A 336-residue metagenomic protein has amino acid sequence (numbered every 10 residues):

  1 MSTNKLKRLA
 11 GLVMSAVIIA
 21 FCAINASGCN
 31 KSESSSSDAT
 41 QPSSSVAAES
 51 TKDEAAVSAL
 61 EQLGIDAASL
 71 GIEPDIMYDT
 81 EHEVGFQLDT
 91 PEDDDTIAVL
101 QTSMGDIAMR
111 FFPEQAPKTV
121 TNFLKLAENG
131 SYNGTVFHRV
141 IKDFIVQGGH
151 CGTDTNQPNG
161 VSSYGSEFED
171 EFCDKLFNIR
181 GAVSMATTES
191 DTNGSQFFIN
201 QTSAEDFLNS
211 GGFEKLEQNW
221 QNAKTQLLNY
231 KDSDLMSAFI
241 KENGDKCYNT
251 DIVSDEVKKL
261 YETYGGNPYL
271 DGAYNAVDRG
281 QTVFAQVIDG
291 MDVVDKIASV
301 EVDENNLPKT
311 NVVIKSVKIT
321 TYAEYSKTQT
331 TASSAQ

Functional and structural regions predicted by a protein language model:
K5-K7, G11, I24-Q336: Cyclophilin-like peptidyl-prolyl cis-trans isomerases
A10-I18: Sec-dependent signal peptide hydrophobic core
V17-N25: Hydrophobic core
